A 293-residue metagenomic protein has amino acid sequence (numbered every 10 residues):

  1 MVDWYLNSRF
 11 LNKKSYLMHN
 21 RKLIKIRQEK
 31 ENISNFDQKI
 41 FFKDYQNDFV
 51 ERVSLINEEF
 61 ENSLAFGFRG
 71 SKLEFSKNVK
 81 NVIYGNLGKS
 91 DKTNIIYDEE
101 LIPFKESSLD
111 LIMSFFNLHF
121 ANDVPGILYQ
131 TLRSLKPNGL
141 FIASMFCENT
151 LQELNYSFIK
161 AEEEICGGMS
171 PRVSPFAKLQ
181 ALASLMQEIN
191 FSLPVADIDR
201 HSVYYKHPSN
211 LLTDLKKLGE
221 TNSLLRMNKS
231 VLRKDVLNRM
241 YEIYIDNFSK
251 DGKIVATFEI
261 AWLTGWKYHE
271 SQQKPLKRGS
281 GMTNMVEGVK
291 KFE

Functional and structural regions predicted by a protein language model:
V2-E58: Class I SAM-dependent methyltransferase Rossmann-like catalytic core, especially the SAM/SAH-binding loop
V50-K105, L111, P125-Y129: Class I SAM-dependent methyltransferase SAM/SAH-binding core
E58, N122, K136: Short conserved AdoMet
D110-P125, Y129, M145: A short SAM/SAH-binding and catalytic strip from SAM-dependent methyltransferases
P125-L140: A short glycine-rich, Lys/Arg-flanked "PGG" loop and its adjoining helix->strand segment in the class I
A143-P208, L218-S230: Conserved catalytic/acceptor-binding region of the Class I
I189, S209-E293: C-terminal lobe and adjacent flexible extensions of AdoMet/dcAdoMet transferase-like proteins
